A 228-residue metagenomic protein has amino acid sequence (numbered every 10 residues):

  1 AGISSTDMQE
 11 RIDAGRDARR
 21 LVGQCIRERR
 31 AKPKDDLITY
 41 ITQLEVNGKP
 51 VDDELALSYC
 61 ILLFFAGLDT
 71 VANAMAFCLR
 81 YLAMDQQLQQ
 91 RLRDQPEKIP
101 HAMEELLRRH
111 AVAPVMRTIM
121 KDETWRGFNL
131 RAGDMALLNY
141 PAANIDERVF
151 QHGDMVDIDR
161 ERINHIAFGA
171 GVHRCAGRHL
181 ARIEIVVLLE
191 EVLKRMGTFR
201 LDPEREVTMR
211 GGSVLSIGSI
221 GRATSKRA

Functional and structural regions predicted by a protein language model:
A1-A228: Cytochrome P450
